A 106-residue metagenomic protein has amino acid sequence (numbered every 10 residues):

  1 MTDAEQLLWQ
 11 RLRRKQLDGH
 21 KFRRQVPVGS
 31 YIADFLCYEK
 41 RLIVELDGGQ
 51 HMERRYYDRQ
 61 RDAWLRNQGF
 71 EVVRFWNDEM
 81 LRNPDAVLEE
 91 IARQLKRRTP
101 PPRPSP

Functional and structural regions predicted by a protein language model:
M1-P106: Nucleic-acid endo/exonuclease domains
